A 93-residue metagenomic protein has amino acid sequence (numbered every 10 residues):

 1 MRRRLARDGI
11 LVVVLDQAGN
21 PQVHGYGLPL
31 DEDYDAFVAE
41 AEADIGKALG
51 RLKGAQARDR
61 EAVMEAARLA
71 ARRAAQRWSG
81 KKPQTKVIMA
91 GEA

Functional and structural regions predicted by a protein language model:
M1-A93: Acidic/His-rich, metal-assisted hydrolase cores and their charged scaffolds
